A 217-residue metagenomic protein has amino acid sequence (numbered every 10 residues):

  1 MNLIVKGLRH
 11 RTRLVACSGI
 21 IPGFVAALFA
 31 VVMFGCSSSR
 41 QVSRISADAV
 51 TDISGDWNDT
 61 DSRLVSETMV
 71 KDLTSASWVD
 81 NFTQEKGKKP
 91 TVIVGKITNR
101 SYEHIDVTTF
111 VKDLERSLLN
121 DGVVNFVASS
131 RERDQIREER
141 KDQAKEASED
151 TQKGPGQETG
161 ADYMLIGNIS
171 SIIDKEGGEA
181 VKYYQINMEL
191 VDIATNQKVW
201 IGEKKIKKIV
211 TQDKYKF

Functional and structural regions predicted by a protein language model:
N2-F34: Sec-dependent bacterial lipoprotein signal peptides
C36-G87, P155-D162, I173-Y183, E189-F217: C-terminal/domain-edge helix-coil "capping" segments
E67-K145, T195-I201: N-terminal segment of the mature soluble domain
K96, N168-S171, I206: Residues that line or immediately flank small-molecule/substrate-binding pockets and catalytic motifs
F110-K112, K182-Q185: Glycine-rich, phosphate-binding/catalytic loops in enzymes
V111-K112, V127-E176: Short, solvent-exposed, polar/charged sequence segments at loop or secondary-structure edges
